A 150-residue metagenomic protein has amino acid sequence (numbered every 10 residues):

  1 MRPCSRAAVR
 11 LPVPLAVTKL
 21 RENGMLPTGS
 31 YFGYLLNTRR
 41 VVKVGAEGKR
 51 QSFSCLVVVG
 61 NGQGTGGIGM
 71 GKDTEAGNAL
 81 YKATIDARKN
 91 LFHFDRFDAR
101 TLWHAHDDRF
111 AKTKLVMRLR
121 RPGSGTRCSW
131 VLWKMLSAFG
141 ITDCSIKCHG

Functional and structural regions predicted by a protein language model:
M1-G150: Ribosome-associated RNA-binding proteins
